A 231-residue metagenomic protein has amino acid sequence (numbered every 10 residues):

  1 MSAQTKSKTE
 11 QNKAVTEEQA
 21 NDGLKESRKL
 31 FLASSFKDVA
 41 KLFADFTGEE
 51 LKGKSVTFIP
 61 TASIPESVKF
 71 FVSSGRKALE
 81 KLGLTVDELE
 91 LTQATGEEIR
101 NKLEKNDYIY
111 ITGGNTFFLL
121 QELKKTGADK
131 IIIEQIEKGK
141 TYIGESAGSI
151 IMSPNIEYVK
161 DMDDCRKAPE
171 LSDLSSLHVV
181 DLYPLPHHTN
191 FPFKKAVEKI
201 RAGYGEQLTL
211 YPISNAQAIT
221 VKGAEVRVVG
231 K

Functional and structural regions predicted by a protein language model:
A3-T5: Bacterial Sec-dependent signal peptides at the C-terminal "C-region" and cleavage site
K13-Y108, T112: N-terminal beta1-alpha1 cap of cysteine-dependent amidohydrolase-like domains
F31, Y142-I143: Structural detector of well-ordered beta-strand residues that form the stable sheet scaffold of enzyme domains
K37, S63, N115, I156 (+1 more regions): Short, glycine/serine-rich, charged loops/turns that create anion-binding and catalytic segments at active sites
P65-S67, F118-Q121: A generic structural signal for short coil/turn motifs at secondary-structure boundaries
T112, L120-T141, G148-K231: Active-site-adjacent pocket-lining segments in enzyme domains
